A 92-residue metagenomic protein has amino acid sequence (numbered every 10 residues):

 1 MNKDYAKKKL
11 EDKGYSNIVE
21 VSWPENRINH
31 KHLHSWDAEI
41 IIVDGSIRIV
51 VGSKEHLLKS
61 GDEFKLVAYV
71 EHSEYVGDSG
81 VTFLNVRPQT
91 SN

Functional and structural regions predicted by a protein language model:
D4-A6: Cyclic nucleotide-binding regulatory module and flanking cytosolic helices
N17-H34, A68: Conserved short histidine dyad/triad with adjacent acidic residue
I28-N29, G45-V50: Short beta-strand segments in beta-sandwich/barrel cores
S35-I47: Glycine- and acidic-residue-biased ligand/ion/polar-headgroup-sensing regions
G52-Y69: Short acidic-glycine-tyrosine-enriched beta hairpin
A68-N92: Ligand-binding loop in jelly-roll beta-barrel domains
